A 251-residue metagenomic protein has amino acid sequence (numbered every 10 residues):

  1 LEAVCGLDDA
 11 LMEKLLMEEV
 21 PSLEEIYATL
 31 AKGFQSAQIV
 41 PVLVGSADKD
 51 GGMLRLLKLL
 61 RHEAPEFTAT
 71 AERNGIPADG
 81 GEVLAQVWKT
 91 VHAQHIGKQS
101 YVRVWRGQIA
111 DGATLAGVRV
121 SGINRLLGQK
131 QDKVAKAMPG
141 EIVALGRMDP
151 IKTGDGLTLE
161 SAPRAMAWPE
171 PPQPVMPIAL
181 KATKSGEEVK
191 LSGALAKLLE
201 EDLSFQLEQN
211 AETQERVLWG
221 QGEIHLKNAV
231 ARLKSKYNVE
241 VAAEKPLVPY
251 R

Functional and structural regions predicted by a protein language model:
L1-R251: Structural and coupling elements of P-loop NTPases
